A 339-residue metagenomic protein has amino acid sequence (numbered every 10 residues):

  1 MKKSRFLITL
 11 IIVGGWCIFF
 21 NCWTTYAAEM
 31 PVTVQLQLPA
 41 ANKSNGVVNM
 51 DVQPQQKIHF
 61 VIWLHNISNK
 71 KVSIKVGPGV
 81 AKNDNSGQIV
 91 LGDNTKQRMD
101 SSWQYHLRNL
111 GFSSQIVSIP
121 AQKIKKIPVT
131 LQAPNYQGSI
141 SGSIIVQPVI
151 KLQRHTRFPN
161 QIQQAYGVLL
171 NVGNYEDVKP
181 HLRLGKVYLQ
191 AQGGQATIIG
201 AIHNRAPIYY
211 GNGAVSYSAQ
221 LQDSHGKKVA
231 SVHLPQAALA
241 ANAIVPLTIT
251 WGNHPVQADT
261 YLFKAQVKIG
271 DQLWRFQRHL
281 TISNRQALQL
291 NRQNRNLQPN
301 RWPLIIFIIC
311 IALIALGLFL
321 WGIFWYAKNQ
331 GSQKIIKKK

Functional and structural regions predicted by a protein language model:
W16-T25: C-terminal segment of classical bacterial N-terminal signal peptides
A28-I58, P180: N-terminal edge beta-strand
M50-K70, Q192-R205: Short beta-strand elements of extracellular/lumenal beta-sandwich folds
K57-W63, V72-G79, S86-V90, D100-T156: Ligand-binding face of N-terminal immunoglobulin V-set domains in extracellular IgSF glycoproteins
K71-N85, V90-M99, V146-Q147, H203 (+1 more regions): Short acidic, flexible loop segments centered on an aromatic residue
T95-Y136, Q222-V256: Intrinsically disordered, low-complexity Pro/Gly/Ser/Thr-rich segments with frequent PxxP/GP/PP motifs and embedded
N171-I305: Membrane-proximal extracellular "stem/stalk" segments of glycoproteins immediately N-terminal to a transmembrane helix
T281-K339: C-terminal single-pass membrane-anchor helix
